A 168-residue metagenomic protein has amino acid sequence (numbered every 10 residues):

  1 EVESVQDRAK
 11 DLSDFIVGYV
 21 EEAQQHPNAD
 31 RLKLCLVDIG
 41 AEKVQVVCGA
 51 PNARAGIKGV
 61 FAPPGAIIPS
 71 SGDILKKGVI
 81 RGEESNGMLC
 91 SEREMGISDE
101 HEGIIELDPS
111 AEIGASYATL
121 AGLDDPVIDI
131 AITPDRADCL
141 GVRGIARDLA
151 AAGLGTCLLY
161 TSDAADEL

Functional and structural regions predicted by a protein language model:
E1-S162: Phosphate-backbone binding interfaces of nucleic-acid-interacting proteins
D163-L168: A short, hydrophobic C-terminal helix/tail in secreted or cell-surface proteins
